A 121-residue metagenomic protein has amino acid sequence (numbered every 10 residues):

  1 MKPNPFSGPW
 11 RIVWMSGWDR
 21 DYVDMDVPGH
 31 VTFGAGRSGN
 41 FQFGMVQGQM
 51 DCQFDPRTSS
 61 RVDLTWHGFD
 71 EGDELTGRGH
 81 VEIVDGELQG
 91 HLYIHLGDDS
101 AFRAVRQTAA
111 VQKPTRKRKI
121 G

Functional and structural regions predicted by a protein language model:
K2-S7, W14-M15, V27, Q49 (+3 more regions): Edge beta-strand at a domain terminus
N4, P9, R20-S59: N-terminal glycine/threonine-rich, aromatic-flanked beta-hairpin/loop signature
W10, G17-W18, R61, W66 (+1 more regions): Tryptophan-centered motif/residue detector
D21, D70-D73, L96: Short glycine/serine/proline-enriched coil/turn segments at secondary-structure junctions
G39, G48, G77-V81, G90: Glycine-centered structural positions embedded in regular secondary structure
G39-G44, V62-D70, G90-Y93: Short beta-strand segments that buttress and anchor functional surface loops
Q53-D85: Mid-chain, well-packed structural core segment of small domains
